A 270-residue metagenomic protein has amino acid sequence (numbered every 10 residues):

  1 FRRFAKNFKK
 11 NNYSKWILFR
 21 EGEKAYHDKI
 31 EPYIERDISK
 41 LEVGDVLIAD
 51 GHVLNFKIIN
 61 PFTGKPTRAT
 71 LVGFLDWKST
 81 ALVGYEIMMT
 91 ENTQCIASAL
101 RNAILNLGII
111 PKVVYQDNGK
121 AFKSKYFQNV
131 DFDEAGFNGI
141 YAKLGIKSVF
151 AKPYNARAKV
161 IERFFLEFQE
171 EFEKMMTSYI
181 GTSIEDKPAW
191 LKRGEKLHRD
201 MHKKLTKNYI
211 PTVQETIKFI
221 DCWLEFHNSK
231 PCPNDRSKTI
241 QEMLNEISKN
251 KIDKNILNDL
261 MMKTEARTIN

Functional and structural regions predicted by a protein language model:
F1-D45, L54: Basic, flexible linker segments flanking DNA-binding modules in nucleic acid-interacting mobile-element proteins
R2, R101, Q169, D221-L224: Generic solvent-exposed, charged/amphipathic alpha-helical segments that serve as macromolecular interface scaffolds
W16-E23, S178-T182, D235-I240: Short coil/turn segments at secondary-structure boundaries
K29-P32, K192-L197, I247-D253: Eukaryote-specific, cytoplasm-facing alpha-helical/coiled-coil scaffolding segments in long proteins
I34-R36, I58-P61, W223: Generic recognition of flexible, low-complexity loop/linker segments
E42-R68, W77-P211: RNase H-like DDE/DDD metal-dependent nuclease/strand-transfer catalytic core used by mobile genetic elements
F56, K204-N270: C-terminal, beta-rich DNA-binding module of retroviral/retroelements integrases
